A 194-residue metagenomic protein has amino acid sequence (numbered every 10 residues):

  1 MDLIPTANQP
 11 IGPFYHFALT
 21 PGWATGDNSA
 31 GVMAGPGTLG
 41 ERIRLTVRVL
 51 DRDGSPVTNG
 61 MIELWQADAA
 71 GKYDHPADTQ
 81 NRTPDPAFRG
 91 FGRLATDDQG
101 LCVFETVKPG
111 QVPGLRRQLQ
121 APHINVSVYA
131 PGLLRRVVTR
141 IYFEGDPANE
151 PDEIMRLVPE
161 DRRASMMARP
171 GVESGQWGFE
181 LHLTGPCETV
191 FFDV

Functional and structural regions predicted by a protein language model:
M1-V194: Beta-strand-dominated extracellular/periplasmic modules and repeats in secreted or surface-exposed proteins
